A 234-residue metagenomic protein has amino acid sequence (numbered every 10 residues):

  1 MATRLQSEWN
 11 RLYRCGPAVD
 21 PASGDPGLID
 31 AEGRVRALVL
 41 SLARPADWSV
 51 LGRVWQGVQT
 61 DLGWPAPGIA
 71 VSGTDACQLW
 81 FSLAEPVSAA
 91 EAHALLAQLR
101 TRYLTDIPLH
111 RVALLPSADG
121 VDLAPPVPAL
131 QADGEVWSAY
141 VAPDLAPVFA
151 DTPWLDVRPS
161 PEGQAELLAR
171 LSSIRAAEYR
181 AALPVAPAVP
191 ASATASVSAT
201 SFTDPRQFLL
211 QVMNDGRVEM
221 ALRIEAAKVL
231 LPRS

Functional and structural regions predicted by a protein language model:
M1-D75, S82-H93: Signature for HUH/AEP ssDNA processing cores
R4, P21, A46, V87 (+4 more regions): Short coil/turn linker and secondary-structure boundary residues
R4-E8, V50, E166, E178 (+2 more regions): Exposed alpha-helical structural elements
L12, R170, V212: Residues that form generic nucleotide/phosphate-binding pockets
P17-P21, G63, L104-P108, A176-L183 (+1 more regions): Residue-level signal for secondary-structure boundary elements
A31-P45, A84-H93, A97-A195: DNA replication initiation modules
G57-D61, Q98, Q211-D215: A generic secondary-structure signal
A186-E225, L230-S234: Charged, helical or coil segments that form electrostatic protein-protein
